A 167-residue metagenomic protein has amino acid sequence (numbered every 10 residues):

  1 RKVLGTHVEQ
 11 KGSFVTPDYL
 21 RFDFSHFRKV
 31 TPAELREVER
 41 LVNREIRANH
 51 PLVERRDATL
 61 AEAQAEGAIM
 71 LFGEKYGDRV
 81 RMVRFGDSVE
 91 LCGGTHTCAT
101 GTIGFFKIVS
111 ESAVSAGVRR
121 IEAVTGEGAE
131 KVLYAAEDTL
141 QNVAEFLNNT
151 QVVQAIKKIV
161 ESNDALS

Functional and structural regions predicted by a protein language model:
R1, E39-N43, E122: Short, well-ordered alpha-helical packing segments
V3-E9, P17, P32, T100-S167: Terminal appendage regions of diverse proteins
H7, F24-V114: Non-catalytic interaction/regulatory segments
F14-R21: Short, conserved phosphate-binding/catalytic loop or strand-edge motifs used in phosphoryl-/nucleotidyl-transfer
L20, D78-V80, R119: Change "...and in nucleic-acid phosphodiester-cleaving endonucleases..." to "...and in nucleic-acid processing enzymes
F22-F24, A123: Preference for bulky hydrophobic residues occupying beta-strand positions in well-ordered beta-sheet regions
